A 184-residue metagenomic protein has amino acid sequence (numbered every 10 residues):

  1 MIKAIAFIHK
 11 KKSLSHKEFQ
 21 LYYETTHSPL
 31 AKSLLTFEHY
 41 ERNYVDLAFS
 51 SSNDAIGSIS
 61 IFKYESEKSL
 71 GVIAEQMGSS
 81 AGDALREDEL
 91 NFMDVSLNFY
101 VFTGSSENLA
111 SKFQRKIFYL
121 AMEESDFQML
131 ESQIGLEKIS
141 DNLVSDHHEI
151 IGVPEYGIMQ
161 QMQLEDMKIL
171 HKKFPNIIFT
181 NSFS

Functional and structural regions predicted by a protein language model:
M1-S184: Macromolecular interaction modules
